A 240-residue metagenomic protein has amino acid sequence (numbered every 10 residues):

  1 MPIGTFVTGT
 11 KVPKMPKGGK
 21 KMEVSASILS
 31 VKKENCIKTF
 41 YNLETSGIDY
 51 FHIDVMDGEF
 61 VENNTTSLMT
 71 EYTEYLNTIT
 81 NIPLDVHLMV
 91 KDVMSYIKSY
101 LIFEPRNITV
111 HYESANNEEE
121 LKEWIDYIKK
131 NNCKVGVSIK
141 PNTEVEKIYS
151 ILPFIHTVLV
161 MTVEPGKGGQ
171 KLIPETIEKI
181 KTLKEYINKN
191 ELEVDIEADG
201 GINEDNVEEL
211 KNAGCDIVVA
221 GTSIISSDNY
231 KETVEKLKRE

Functional and structural regions predicted by a protein language model:
M1-P16: Intrinsically disordered, low-complexity segments enriched in serine/proline and basic residues
V24-S27, F51-I53, L84-L88, I108-V110 (+4 more regions): Hydrophobic faces of well-ordered beta-strands that scaffold small-molecule active sites in alpha/beta enzyme cores
S27-V31, M56-G58, M89-V93, E113-A115 (+4 more regions): Active-site beta-loop-alpha junctions enriched in small/polar residues
T39-F40, D92-I102, T143-L152, I202-D216: Catalytic cores of alpha/beta
L43, D54, Y100, V158 (+5 more regions): Conserved, mostly hydrophobic/aromatic
H52-Y127: N-terminal active-site wall of soluble small-molecule enzyme domains
M69-T80, A115-E209: Short loop-to-alpha-helix "cap/lid" segments that border enzyme active sites across diverse enzyme classes
I108-N116, L159-Q170, A213-T233: Glycine-rich phosphate-binding active-site loops on the catalytic face of alpha/beta enzymes
